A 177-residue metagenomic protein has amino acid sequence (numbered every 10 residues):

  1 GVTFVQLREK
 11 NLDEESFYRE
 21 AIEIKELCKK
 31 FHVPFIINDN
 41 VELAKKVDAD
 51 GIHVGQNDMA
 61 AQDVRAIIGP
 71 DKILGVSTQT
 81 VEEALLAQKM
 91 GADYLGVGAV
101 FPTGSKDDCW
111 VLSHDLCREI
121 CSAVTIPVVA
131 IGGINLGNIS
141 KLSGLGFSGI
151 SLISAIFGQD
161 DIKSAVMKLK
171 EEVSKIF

Functional and structural regions predicted by a protein language model:
G1-E14, Q88, A92-A99, C121 (+1 more regions): Long, low-complexity, intrinsically disordered polar/charged segments
F4-P70: N-terminal active-site wall of soluble small-molecule enzyme domains
L7-E9, I37-V41, Q56, T78 (+3 more regions): A cross-domain feature marking catalytic cores of carbohydrate-active enzymes and several ubiquitous metabolic/repair
E14, N38, D58-A61, T80-V81 (+3 more regions): Structural motif corresponding to alpha-helix initiation and N-cap regions
Y18-K29, Q62-G69, L85-Q88, R118-S122 (+1 more regions): Surface-exposed amphipathic alpha-helices with a cationic face
F35-D50, V64, Q79-G91, A123-A130 (+2 more regions): Catalytic cores of alpha/beta
V47-A49, V54, I73-S122, D161 (+1 more regions): Glycine/Thr-rich beta-alpha phosphate-binding loop at enzyme active sites
Q56-V64, G96-D108, L136-E172: Glycine-rich phosphate-binding active-site loops on the catalytic face of alpha/beta enzymes
